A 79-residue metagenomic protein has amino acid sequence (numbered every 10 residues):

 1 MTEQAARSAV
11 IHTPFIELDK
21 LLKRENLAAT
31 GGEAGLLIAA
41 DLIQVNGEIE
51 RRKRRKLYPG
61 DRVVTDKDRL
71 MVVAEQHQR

Functional and structural regions predicted by a protein language model:
T2-I16: A detector for short, charged/polar N-terminal pre-domain segments
R7-S8, P59-R79: A positively charged, amphipathic N-terminal helix/segment that binds anionic biomolecules
T13-P59: A basic, amphipathic helix-loop patch mediating RNA/tRNA/ribosome contacts
